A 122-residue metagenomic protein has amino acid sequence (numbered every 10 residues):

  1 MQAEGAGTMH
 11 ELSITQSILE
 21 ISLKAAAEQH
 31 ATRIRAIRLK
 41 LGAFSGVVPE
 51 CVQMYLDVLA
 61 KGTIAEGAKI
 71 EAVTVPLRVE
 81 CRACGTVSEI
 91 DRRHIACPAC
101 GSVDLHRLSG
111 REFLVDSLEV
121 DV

Functional and structural regions predicted by a protein language model:
Q2-E4, T8-L23, G46-P49, A65-E71 (+1 more regions): Extended interfacial segments that mediate partner engagement and assembly in macromolecular machines
I18-I21, A25-L77, A83-T86: A broadly conserved sequence feature marking short terminus-proximal activation segments in nucleic acid-centric
K61, H94-C97: Short, solvent-exposed secondary-structure boundary motifs
V75-P76, D91-R92, G110: Flanking scaffold residues of small Cys/His-coordinated metal-binding clusters
V79, I95, F113: Cys/His-enriched microdomains
C81-C84, C97-C100: Short cysteine-rich clusters marking metal-coordination/redox-active sites
E89, L105-H106: Short functional micro-motifs and their immediate structural scaffolds
